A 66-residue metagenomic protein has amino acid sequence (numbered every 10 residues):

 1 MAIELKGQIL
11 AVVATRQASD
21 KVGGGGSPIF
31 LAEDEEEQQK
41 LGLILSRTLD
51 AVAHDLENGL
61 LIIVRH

Functional and structural regions predicted by a protein language model:
M1-G26: N-terminal acidic leader/helix
D20-K21, E37-K40: Short, surface-exposed beta-strand/loop "edge" segments at domain boundaries and coil↔beta transitions
V22-G25, S46-R47, D55-L56: Flexible, charged surface loops at secondary-structure boundaries
I29-F30, I62: Short aromatic/hydrophobic contact patches that present stacked aromatics for nucleic-acid/ligand binding
L31-E35: Short, surface-exposed ligand-recognition loops at beta-strand->loop->(often short) alpha-helix junctions that present
Q39-A51: Low-complexity, intrinsically disordered Gly/Pro/Thr-rich segments
L49-H66: Short, compact, well-ordered microdomains
